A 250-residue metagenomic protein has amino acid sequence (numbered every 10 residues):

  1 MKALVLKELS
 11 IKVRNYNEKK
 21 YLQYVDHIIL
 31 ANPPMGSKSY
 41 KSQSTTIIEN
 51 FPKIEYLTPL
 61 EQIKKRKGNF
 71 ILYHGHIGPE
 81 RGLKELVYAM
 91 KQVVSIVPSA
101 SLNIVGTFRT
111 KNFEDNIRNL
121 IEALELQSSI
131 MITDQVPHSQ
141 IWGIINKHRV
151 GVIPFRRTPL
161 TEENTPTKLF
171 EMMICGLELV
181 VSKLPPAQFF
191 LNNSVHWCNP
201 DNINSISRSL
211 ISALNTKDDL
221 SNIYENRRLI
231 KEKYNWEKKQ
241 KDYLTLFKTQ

Functional and structural regions predicted by a protein language model:
L4-I28: Membrane-proximal helix-turn-helix segments that form the acceptor-binding/catalytic region of lipid-linked
I29, I63-M90, L102-N103: Conserved donor-binding/catalytic core segment of Leloir-type glycosyltransferases
P34, F51: Carbohydrate-associated surface elements
G106, E114-S139: Nucleotide-activated donor-binding/catalytic signature segment of Leloir-type glycosyltransferases, i.e., the conserved
I145-E162, L177: Acidic donor-binding loop of glycosyltransferase active sites
E163, L184-W197: Short acidic/histidine- and often glycine-rich active-site loop of Leloir-type glycosyltransferases that engages
V195-N204, I211-K217: Conserved acidic donor-binding segment of nucleotide-sugar-dependent glycosyltransferases
K217-K248: A charged, aromatic-enriched C-terminal amphipathic alpha-helix characteristic of glycosyltransferases across folds
